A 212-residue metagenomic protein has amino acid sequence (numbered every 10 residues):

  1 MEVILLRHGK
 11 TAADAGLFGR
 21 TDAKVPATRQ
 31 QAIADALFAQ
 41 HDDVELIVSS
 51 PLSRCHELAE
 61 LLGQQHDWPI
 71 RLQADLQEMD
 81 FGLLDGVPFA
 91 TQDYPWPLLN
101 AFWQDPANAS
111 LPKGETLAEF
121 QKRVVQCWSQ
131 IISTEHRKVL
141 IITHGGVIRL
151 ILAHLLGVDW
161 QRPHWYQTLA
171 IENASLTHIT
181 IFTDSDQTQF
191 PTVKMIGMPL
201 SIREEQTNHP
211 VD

Functional and structural regions predicted by a protein language model:
M1, D42, L72, M79-A90 (+1 more regions): Acidic, low-complexity terminal tails and accessory targeting/binding regions of phosphate-metabolizing enzymes
E2-H66, L72: Active-site-proximal alpha-helix that buttresses catalytic centers in soluble enzyme cores
V3, R137-G146: Generic beta-sheet signal
Q40-D43, I131-R137: Glycine-rich phosphate-binding loop signature in dinucleotide/nucleotide-binding domains
S49-S50, K122, I142-T143: Short beta-strand scaffold positions
H66-V125: Phosphate-handling substructures
G145-R149, S175: GST superfamily/GST-like fold recognition
